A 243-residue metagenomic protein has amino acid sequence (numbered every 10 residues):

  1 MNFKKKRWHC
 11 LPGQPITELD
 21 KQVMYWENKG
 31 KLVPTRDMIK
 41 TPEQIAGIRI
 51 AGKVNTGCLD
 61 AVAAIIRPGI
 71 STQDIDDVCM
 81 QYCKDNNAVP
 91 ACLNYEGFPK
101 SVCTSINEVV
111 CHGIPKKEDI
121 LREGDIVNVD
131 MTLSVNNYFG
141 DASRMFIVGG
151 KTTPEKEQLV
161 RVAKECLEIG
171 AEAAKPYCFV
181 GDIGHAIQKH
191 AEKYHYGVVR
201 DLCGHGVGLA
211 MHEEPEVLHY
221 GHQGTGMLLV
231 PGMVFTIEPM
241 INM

Functional and structural regions predicted by a protein language model:
M1-M243: Active-site neighborhoods and metal-handling regions in enzymes and metal-associated proteins
